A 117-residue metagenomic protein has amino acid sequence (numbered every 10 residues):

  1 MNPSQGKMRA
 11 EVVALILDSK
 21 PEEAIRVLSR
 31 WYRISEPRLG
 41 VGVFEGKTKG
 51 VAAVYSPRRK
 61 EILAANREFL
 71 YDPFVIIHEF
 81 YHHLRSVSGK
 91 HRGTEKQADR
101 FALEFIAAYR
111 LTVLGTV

Functional and structural regions predicted by a protein language model:
N2-I62, R67-F69, G115-V117: Auxiliary, metal-adjacent structural segments of Zn-dependent hydrolase domains
V13, V87-S88: Short histidine-centered catalytic/ligand-binding loop motif
K60-I76, G89-R92: Short pre-active-site segment immediately N-terminal to the catalytic Zn-binding motif
F74-V87, A98: Active-site recognition of the HExxH zinc-binding catalytic motif
R92-V117: Post-HExxH zinc-binding segment in Zn-dependent metallohydrolases
